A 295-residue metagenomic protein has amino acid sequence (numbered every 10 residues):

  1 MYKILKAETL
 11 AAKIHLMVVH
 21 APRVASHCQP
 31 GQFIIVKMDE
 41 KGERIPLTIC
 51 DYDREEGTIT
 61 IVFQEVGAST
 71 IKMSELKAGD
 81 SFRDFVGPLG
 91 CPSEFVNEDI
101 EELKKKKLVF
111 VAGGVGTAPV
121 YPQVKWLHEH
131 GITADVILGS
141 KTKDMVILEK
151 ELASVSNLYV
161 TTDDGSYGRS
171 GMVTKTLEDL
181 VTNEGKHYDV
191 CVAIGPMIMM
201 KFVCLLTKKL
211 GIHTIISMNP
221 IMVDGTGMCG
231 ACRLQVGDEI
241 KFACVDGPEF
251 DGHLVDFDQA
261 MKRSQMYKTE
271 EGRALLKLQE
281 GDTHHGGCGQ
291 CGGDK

Functional and structural regions predicted by a protein language model:
M1-D80: Ferredoxin-reductase
M1-P30, D39-K41, V96-K107, E129 (+3 more regions): Iron-sulfur (Fe-S) cluster-binding modules
K6, D51, V160-T162, I216 (+1 more regions): Structural signal for conserved beta-strand scaffold positions within catalytic alpha/beta enzyme cores
V36, D84-F85, L234: A generic structural signal for residues embedded in beta-strands
D39, G87-P88, G237: Short, surface-exposed secondary-structure boundary micro-motifs
G42-D51, L89-I100, C244: Short, Lys/Arg- and Gly-enriched loop/turn segments at beta-strand edges
I71-V223: FNR/FR-type flavoprotein reductase catalytic core
P119, M197-I198, N219-E249, T283-K295: Local cysteine-cluster metal-coordination motifs and their immediate loop/turn environment, predominantly Fe-S cluster
